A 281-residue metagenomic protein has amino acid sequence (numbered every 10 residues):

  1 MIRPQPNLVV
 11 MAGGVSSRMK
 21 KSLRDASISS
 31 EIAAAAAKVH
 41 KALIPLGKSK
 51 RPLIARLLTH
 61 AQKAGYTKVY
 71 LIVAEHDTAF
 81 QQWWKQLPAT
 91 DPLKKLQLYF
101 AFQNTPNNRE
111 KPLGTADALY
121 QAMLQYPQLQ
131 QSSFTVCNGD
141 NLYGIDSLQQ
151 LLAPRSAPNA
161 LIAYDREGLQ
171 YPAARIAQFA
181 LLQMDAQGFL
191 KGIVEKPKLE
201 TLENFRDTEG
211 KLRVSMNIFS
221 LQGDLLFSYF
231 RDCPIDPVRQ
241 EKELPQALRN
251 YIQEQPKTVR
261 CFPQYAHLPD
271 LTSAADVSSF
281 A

Functional and structural regions predicted by a protein language model:
M1-V10, S16-A34, G47-S133: Conserved N-terminal catalytic core of the sugar/cofactor nucleotidyltransferase
I2-P4, I193-A281: Conserved alpha/beta core of the MobA/IspD/sugar-nucleotide pyrophosphorylase nucleotidyltransferase superfamily
M11-G14, A74, G139, Y164 (+1 more regions): Cofactor-binding loop segments of dinucleotide-utilizing enzymes, especially the Rossmann-like FAD- and NAD(P)+-binding
A33-K41: Aromatic- and Gly/Pro-rich amphipathic surface segment
L43, L181-M184, C261: A structural signal for short hydrophobic beta-strand segments in well-ordered beta-sheet cores
P45-L46, E167-P172, A247, E254: Short, flexible loop segments at boundaries between secondary-structure elements
K95-L181: Conserved beta-loop-beta/alpha segment of the NTase-like Rossmann-fold superfamily that binds/positions NTPs
G144-S228: Conserved core of the sugar-phosphate nucleotidyltransferase
